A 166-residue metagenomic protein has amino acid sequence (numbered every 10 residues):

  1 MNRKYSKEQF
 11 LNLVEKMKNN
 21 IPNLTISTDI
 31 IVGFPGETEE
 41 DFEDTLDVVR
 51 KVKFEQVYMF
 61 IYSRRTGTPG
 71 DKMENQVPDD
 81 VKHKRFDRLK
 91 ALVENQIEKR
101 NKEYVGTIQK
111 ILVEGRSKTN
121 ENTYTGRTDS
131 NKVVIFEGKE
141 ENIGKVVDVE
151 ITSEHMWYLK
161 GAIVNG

Functional and structural regions predicted by a protein language model:
M1-Q56, Y62-V81: Conserved non-cysteine loop/helix-boundary elements of the Radical SAM core domain that shape
K72-G166: Terminal RNA-binding accessory module
